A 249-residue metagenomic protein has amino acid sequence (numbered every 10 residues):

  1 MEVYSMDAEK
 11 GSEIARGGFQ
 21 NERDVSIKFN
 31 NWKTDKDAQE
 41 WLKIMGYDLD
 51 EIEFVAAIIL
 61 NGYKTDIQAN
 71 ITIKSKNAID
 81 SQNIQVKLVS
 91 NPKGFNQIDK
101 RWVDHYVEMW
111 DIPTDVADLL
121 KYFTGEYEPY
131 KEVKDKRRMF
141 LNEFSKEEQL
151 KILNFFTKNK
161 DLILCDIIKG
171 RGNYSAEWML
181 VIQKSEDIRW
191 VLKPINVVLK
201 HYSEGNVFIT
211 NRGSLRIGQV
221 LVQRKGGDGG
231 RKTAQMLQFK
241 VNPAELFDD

Functional and structural regions predicted by a protein language model:
E2-T65, A69-Q82, K87-D249: Short, positively charged
